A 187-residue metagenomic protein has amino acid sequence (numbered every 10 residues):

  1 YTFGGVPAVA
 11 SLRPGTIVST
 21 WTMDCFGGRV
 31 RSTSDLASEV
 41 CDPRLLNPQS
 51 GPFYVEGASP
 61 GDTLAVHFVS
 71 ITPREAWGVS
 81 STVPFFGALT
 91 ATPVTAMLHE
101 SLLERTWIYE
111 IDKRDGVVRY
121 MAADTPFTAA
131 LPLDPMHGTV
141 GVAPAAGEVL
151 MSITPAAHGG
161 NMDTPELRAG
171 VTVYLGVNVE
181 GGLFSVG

Functional and structural regions predicted by a protein language model:
Y1-C41: N-terminal, Lys/Arg-enriched amphipathic/low-complexity engagement segments that precede the first folded domain
Y1-F3, D42-S50, L150-H158: Short, structured beta-strand/loop micro-motifs enriched in basic residues and often containing a Trp
A8, G51-Y54, D163: Short, conserved secondary-structure segments in the cores of folded domains
G15, A58-G61, G170: Loop/turn positions that initiate beta-strands
T20, T63-V66, L175: A generic structural signal for residues embedded in beta-strands
C25-L36, I71-S81, G181-G187: Short, Lys/Arg- and Gly-enriched loop/turn segments at beta-strand edges
S70-A169: Intrinsically disordered, low-complexity linker/loop segments enriched in Gly/Pro and charged/polar residues
